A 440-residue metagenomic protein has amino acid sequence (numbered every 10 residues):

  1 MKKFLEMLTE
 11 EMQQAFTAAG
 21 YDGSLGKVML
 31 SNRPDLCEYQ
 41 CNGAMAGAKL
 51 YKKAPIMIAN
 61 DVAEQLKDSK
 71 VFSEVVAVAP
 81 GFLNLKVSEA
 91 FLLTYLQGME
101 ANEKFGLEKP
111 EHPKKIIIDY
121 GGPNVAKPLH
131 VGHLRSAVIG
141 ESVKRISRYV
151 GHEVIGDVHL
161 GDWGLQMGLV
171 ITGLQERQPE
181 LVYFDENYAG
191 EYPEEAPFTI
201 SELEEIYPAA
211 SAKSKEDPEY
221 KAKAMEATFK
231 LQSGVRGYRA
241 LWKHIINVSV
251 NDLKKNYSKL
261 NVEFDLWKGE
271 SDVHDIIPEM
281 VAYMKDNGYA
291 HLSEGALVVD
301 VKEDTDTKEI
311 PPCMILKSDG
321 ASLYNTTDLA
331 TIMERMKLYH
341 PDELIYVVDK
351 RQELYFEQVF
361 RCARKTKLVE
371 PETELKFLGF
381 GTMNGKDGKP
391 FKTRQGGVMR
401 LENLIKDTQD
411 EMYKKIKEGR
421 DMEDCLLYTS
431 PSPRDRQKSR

Functional and structural regions predicted by a protein language model:
M1-L25: Charged, compositionally biased N-terminal leader segments and the immediate start of the first structured element
T17-A46, Y51-R434: NTP-dependent nucleotidyl-transfer catalytic core
